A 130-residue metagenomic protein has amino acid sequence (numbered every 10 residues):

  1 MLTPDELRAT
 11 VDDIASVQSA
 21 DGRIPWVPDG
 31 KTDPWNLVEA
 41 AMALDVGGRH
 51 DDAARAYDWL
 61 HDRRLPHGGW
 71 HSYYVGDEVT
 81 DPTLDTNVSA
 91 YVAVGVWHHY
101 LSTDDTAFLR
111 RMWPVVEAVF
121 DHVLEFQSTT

Functional and structural regions predicted by a protein language model:
M1-W35, V46-W59, R64-W70: Low-complexity, Ser/Thr/Pro/Gly-enriched N-terminal "stalk/linker" regions
A40: Catalytic cores of nucleic-acid ligases and guanylyltransferases
G48-T130: Helix-terminus loop motifs that line ligand-binding clefts
